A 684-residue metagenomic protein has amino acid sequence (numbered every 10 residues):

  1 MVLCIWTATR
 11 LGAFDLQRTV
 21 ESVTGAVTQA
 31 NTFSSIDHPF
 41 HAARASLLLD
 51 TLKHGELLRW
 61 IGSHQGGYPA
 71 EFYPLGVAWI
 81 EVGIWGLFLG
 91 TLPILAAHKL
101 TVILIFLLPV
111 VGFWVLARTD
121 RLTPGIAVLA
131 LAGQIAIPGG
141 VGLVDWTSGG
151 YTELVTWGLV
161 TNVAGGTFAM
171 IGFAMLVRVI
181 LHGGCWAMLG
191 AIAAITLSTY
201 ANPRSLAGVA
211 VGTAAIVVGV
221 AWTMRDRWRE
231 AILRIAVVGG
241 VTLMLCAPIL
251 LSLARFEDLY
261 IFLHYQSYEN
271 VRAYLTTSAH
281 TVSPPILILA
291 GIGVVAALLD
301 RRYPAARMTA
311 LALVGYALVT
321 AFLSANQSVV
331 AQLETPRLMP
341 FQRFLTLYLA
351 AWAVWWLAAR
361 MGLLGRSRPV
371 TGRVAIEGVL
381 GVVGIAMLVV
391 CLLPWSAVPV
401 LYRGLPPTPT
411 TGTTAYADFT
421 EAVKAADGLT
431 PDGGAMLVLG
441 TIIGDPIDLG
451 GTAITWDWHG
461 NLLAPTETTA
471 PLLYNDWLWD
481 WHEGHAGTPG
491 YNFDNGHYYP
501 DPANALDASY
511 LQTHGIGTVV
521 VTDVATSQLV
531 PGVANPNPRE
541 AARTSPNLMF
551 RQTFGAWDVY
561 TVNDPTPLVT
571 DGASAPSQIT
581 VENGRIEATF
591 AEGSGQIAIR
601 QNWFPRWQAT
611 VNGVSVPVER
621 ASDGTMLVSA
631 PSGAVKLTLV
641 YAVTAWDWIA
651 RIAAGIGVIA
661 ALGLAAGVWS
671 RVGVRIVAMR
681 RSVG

Functional and structural regions predicted by a protein language model:
M1-G412, D418-P431, A503, T518-V521 (+3 more regions): Membrane-embedded transmembrane-helix bundle of lipid-linked glycan/lipid transferases
A30-N31, L47, L52, L87 (+7 more regions): Extracytoplasmic
L243, I286, F590-E592, Q601 (+1 more regions): Non-cytosolic beta-sheet module surface loops
C246, Q528, V569-T570, I597 (+4 more regions): Intrinsically disordered, low-complexity acidic/polar segments
W603-F604, V611-G655: Beta-strand-rich ligand-recognition modules
